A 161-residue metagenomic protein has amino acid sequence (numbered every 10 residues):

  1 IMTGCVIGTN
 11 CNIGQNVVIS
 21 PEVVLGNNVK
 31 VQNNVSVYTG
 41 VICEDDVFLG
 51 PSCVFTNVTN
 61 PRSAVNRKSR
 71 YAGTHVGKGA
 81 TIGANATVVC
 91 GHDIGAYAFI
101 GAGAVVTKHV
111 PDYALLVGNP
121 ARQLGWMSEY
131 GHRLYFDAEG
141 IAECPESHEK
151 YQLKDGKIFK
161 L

Functional and structural regions predicted by a protein language model:
I1-V117, A121-Q123: Structural signal for interior beta-strand "rungs" in well-ordered beta-sheet cores of soluble enzyme domains
D112-G118, M127-F136: Short, intrinsically disordered, charge-biased short linear motifs at domain edges
Q123-W126, A142: Cys/His-enriched microdomains
S128, C144-S147: Short cysteine-rich clusters marking metal-coordination/redox-active sites
F136-D137, L153: Generic beta-strand structural signal
K150-L161: Short metal-binding segments enriched for Cys and/or His
